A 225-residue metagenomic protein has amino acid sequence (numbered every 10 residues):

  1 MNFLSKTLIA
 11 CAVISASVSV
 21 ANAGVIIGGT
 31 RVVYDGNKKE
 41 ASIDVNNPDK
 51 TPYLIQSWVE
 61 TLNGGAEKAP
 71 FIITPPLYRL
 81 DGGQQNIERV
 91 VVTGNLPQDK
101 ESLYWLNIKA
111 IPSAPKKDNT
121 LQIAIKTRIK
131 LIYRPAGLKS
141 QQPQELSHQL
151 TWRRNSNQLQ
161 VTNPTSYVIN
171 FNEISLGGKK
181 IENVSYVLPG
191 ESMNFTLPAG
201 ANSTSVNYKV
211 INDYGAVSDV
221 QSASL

Functional and structural regions predicted by a protein language model:
M1-L8: Bacterial N-terminal signal peptides that target proteins for export
I14-N22: C-terminal segment of classical bacterial N-terminal signal peptides
A23-D44, Q142-R153: Beta-sheet-dominated interaction scaffolds and their linkers
A41-N47, V90, W105-I108, L159-T162: Buried hydrophobic-core signal for structured, non-transmembrane domains
P48-A66, P164-I181: Short acidic, flexible loop segments centered on an aromatic residue
K68-L96, G178-S203: Intrinsically disordered, low-complexity Pro/Gly/Ser/Thr-rich segments with frequent PxxP/GP/PP motifs and embedded
G94-L138, T204-L225: Terminal connector regions
N155-L225: Intrinsically disordered, low-complexity segments enriched in serine, threonine, and glycine
